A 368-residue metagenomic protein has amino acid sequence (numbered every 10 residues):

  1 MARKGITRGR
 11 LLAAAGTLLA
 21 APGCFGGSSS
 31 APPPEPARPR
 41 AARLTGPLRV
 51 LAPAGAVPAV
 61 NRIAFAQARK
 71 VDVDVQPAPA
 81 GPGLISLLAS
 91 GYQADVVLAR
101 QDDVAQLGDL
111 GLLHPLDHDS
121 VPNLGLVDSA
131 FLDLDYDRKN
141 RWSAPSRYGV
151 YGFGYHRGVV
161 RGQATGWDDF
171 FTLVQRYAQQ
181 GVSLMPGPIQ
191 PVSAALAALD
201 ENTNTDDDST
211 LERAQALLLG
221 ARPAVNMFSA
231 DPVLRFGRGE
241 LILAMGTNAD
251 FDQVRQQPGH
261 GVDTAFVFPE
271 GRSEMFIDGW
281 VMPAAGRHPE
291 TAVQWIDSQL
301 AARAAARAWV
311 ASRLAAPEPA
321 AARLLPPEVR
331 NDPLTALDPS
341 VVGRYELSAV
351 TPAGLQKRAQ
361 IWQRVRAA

Functional and structural regions predicted by a protein language model:
A2-G27: N-terminal export signals
G27, E35-Q106: Early extracytoplasmic/lumenal segment of secretory-pathway proteins
L44-P47, A68-P77, Q93, T203-F228 (+1 more regions): A local structural motif
L98-N226, A230-E240: Extracytoplasmic ligand-binding site segments that recognize negatively charged/polar headgroups
D103-G108, G237, L243-V262: A ligand-binding cleft/hinge motif common to bilobed small-molecule-binding domains
L126, G149, L211-G220, G259-A284: Periplasmic-binding protein-like
P283-V342: Mature extracytoplasmic/periplasmic domains
P339-A368: Conserved C-terminal helix/tail region of periplasmic/extracytoplasmic solute-binding proteins
